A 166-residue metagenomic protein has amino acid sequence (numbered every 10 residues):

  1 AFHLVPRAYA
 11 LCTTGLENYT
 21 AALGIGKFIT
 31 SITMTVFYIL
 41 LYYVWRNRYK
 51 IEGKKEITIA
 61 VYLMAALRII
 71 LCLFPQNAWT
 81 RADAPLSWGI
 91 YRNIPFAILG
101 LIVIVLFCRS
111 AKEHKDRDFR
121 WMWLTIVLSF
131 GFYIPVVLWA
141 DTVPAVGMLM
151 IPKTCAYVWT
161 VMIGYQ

Functional and structural regions predicted by a protein language model:
F2-A21, I25-I59, I70-N77, I104-F107 (+1 more regions): Internal transmembrane alpha-helix with an interfacial aromatic "cap," most often the third helix
F2-T13, A65-A84, V127-V146: C-terminal ends of transmembrane alpha-helices and the immediately adjacent extracellular/lumenal or cytosolic loop
F2-V5, I29, T33-V36, A60-I70 (+4 more regions): Lipid-exposed faces of alpha-helical membrane segments in multi-pass integral membrane proteins
L16-K27, R81-I94, V143-K153: Non-cytosolic membrane-interface motifs at loop->transmembrane helix junctions
L40-V44, I70-N77, I94-R120, F132-W139 (+1 more regions): Alpha-helical transmembrane segments in multipass membrane proteins, preferentially the mid-helix core
N47-E52, E113, L128-G131: Secondary-structure boundary elements
E52-E56, R117-D118, P144-A145: Membrane-helix interface segments
T58-M64, A82-G100, D116-W123, M150: A loop-to-helix transmembrane entry motif
